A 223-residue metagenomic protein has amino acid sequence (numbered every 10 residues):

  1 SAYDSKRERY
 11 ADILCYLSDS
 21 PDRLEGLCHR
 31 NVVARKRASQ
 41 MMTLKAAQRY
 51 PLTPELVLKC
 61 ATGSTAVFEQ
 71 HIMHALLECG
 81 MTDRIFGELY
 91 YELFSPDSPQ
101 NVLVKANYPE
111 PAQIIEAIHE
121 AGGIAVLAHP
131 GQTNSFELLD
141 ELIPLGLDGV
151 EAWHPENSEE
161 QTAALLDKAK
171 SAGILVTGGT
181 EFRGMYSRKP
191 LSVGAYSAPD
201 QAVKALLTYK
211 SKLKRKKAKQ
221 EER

Functional and structural regions predicted by a protein language model:
S1-F68, L145, G149-S187, A195-Y196: A metal-dependent hydrolase metal-coordination microenvironment
Y3-R30, A34-K36, H74-Q100, S192-L213: Active-site gating loops and adjacent loop-to-helix segments of metal-dependent hydrolytic enzymes
A34-E55, A61-E110: Active-site-proximal loop/helix segment associated with metal-binding centers of metalloenzymes
N101-G131, E137-L145: Conserved, well-ordered alpha-helix/loop/beta-strand core segments that scaffold catalytic motifs
P130-N134, P155-S158: Short beta->alpha connector loops
F136-E137, G179: Glycoside hydrolase catalytic-domain groove-lining segments
R215-R223: Short, basic, low-complexity termini and linkers enriched in Ser/Thr/Gly/Pro that act as targeting/leader peptides
